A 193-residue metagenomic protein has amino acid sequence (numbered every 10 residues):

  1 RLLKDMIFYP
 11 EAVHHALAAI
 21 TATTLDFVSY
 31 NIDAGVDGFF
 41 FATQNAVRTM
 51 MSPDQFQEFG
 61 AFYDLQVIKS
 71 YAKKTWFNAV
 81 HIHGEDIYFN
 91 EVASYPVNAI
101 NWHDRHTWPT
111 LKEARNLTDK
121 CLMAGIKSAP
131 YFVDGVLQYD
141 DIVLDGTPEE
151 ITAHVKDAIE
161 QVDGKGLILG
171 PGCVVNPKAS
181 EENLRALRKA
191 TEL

Functional and structural regions predicted by a protein language model:
R1-L193: Active-site loop segments of alpha/beta catalytic cores
